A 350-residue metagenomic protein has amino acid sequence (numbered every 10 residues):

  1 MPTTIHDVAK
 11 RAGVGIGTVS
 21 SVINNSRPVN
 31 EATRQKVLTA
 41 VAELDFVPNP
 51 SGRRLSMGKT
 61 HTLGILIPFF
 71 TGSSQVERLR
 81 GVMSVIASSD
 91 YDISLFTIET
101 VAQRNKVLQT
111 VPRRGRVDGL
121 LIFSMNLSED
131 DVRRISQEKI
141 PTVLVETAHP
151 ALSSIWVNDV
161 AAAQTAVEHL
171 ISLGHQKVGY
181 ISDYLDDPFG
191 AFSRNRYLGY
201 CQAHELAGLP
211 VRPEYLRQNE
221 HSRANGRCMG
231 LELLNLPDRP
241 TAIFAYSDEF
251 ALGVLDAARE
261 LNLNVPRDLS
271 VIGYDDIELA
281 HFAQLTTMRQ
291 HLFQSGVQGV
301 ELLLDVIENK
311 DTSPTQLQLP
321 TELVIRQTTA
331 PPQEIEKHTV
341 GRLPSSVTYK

Functional and structural regions predicted by a protein language model:
M1-H61, H204, L343, V347-K350: N-terminal helix-turn-helix DNA-binding module of bacterial transcription factors
T3, G58, T62-E168, S172 (+1 more regions): Alpha-helical recognition/docking segments in bacterial nutrient-uptake and carbohydrate-utilization systems
G15, V47, A87-D92, P141 (+3 more regions): Residue-level detector of anion-binding/catalytic polar loops
I16-S20, L55-T71, H169, K177-D186: Short beta-strand segments enriched in small/hydrophobic residues
I65, R116-F123, G179-S182, L216 (+2 more regions): Periplasmic-binding protein-like
P68-E77, L95-R104, I155-T165, I181-L231 (+5 more regions): Hinge/beta->alpha junction and helix N-cap segments in small-molecule ligand-binding domains
G230-K350: Flexible loop/turn connectors
